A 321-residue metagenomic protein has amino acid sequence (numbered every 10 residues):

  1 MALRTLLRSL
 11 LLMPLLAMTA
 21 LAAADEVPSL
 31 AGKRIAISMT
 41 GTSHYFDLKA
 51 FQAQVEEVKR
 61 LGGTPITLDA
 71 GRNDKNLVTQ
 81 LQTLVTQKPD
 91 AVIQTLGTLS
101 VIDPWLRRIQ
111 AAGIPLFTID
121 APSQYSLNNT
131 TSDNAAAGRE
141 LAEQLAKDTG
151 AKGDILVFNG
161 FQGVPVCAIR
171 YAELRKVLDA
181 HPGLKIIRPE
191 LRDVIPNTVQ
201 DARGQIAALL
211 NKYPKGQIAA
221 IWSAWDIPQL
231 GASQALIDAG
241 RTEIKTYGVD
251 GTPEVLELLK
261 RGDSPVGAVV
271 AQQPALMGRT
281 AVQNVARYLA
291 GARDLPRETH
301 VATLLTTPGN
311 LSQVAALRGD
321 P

Functional and structural regions predicted by a protein language model:
D25-K33, P165-V166, K176-H181, Q273-P321: Hinge/cleft segment of the Venus flytrap/periplasmic-binding protein
V27-E57, L61, P65-T83, Q87 (+4 more regions): Extracytoplasmic "Venus flytrap"
S29, L77, T130-I155, A168-I169 (+3 more regions): Hydrophobic alpha-helical segments within soluble ligand-binding/sensing domains
A36-I37, K88-L96, P115-I119, L156-V157 (+3 more regions): Periplasmic-binding protein-like
F46-L61, A137-L141, P165-I186, D201-Q205 (+3 more regions): Short, solvent-exposed amphipathic alpha-helices that sit in or adjacent to ligand/effector-binding or catalytic
K59-A70, S126, D154-V157, L178-V199: Short beta-strand elements in bilobed, periplasmic/extracellular small-molecule ligand-binding domains
V92-Q110, L174, I195-L258: Hydrophobic alpha-helical
L99-A136, K147, D154-L156, G160 (+2 more regions): Flexible loop/hinge segments that line or gate small-molecule binding clefts
